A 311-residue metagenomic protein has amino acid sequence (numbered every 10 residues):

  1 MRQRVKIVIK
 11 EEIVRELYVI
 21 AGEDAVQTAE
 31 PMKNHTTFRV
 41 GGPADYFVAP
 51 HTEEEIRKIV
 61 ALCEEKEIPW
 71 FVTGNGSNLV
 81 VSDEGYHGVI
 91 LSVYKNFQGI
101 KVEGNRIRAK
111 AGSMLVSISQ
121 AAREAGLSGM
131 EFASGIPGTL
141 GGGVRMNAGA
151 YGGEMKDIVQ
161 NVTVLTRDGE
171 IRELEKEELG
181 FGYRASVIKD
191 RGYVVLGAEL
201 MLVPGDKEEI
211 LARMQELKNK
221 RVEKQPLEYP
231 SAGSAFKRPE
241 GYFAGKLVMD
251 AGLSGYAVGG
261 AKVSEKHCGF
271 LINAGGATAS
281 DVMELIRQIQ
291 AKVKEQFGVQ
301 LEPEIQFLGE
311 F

Functional and structural regions predicted by a protein language model:
M1-I7: N-terminal amphipathic/basic-hydrophobic helices that include classical n-h-c signal peptides and signal-anchor
V8, E12, K33, H51-E54 (+11 more regions): Conserved active-site and cofactor/substrate-binding residues in soluble primary-metabolism enzymes
I9-L140: Anion-binding (especially nucleotide phosphate/pyrophosphate-binding) glycine-rich loop and adjoining beta-alpha core
Q27-T28, L79, L165-K292, Q296-F311: Phosphate/pyrophosphate- and phosphate-bearing ligand-binding catalytic cores of soluble enzymes
G41-G42, F47-E53, V80-Q98, R145-K176 (+1 more regions): Structural signature of FAD isoalloxazine-binding scaffolds in flavoprotein oxidoreductases
K66, T73-N75, I158, Y229-P230 (+1 more regions): Short, basic and Ser/Thr-rich N-terminal targeting/leader segments
N78-L79, S119-A122, M130-S134, N147-E154 (+2 more regions): A generic local secondary-structure boundary/capping motif
A122, L140, V144-A148, T163-T166 (+2 more regions): Short, well-ordered alpha-helical segments in soluble proteins
